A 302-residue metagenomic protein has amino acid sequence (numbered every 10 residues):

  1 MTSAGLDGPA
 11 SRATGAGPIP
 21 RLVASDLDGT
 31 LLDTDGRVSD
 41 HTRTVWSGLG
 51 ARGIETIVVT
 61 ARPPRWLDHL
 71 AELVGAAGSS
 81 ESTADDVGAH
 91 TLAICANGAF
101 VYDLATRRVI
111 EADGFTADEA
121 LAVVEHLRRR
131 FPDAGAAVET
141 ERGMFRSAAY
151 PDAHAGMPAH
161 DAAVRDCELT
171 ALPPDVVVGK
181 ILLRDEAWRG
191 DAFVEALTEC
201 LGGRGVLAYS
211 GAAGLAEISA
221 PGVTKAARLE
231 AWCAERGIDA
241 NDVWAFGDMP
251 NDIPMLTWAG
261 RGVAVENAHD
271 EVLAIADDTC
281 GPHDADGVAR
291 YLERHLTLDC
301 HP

Functional and structural regions predicted by a protein language model:
M1-L27, A51, S79: Non-catalytic pre-domain segments flanking phosphatase-related domains
A13-L22, V38-S39, S219-P302: Mg2+-dependent phosphoryl-transfer enzymes with acidic/Ser/Thr/Gly-rich catalytic loops
L27, G98, G247-M249: Active-site metal-binding loops of divalent metal-dependent hydrolases
G29, L49, T60, N97 (+4 more regions): Residue-level signal for inorganic ion chemistry
D40-A153: Active-site phosphate-binding/coordination module
A51-I57, A89-T91, K180, N241-V243 (+2 more regions): Short active-site oxyanion
V74, A89, N97, L201-G203 (+2 more regions): Short, structured coil segments at secondary-structure junctions
R130-F246, P250-D252: Conserved acidic, metal-coordinating active-site core of Asp-based, Mg2+-dependent phosphoryl-transfer enzymes
